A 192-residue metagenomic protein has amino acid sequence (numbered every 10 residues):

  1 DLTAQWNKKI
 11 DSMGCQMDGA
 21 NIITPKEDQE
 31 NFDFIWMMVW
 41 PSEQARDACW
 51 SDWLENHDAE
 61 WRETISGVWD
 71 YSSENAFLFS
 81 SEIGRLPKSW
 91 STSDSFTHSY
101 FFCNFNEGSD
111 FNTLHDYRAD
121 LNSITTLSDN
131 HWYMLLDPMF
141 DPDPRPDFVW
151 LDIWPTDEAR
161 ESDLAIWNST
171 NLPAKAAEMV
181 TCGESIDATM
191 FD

Functional and structural regions predicted by a protein language model:
D1-D192: Short S/T/G/P-rich N-terminal loop/turn motif that feeds into the first structured element of a domain
